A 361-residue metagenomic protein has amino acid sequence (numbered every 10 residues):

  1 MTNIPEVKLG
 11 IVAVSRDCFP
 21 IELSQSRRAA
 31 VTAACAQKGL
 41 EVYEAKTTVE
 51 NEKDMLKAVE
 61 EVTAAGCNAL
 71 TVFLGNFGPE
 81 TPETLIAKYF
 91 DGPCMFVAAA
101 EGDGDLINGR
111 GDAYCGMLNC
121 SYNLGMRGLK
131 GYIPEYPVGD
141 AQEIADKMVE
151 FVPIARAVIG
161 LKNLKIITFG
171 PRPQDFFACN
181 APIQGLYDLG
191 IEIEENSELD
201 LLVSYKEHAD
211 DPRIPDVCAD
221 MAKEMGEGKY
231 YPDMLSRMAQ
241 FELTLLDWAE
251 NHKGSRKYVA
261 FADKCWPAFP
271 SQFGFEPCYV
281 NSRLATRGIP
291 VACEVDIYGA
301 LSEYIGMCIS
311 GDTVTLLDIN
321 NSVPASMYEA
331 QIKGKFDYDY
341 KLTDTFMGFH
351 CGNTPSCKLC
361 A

Functional and structural regions predicted by a protein language model:
M1-I159, N163-I167, R172-A262: Metallocofactor- and cofactor-centric catalytic cores in central/energy metabolism, strongly enriched
K8-L9, E22-A29, N76, G92-P93 (+6 more regions): Anaerobic metallocofactor- and corrinoid-dependent redox/one-carbon enzyme cores, especially those from methanogenesis
